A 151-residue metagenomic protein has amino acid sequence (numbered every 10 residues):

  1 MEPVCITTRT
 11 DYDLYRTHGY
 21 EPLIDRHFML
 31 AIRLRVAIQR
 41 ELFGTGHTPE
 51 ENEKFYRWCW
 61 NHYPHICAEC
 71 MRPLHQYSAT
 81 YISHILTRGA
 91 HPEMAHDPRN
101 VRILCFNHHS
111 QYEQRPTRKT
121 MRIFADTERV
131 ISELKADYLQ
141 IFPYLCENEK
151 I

Functional and structural regions predicted by a protein language model:
M1-I6, D11: General detector of N-terminal leader/presequence modules that precede the first folded domain
I6-T7, Y20-E69, P92-A95: Short, charged surface segments at domain edges that flank catalytic/cofactor-binding sites
D11-H18: Leucine-/aliphatic-rich long alpha-helical segments
A68-V101: Histidine-centered nuclease catalytic patch
H75, V101-I123: Short Cys/His-centered divalent metal-binding micro-motifs
S83-A90, T120-V130: Short cysteine/histidine-rich metal-coordination sites, predominantly Zn2+-binding motifs
V130-I151: Short flanking/linker segments adjacent to small metal-binding domains or redox-active Cys/His motifs
